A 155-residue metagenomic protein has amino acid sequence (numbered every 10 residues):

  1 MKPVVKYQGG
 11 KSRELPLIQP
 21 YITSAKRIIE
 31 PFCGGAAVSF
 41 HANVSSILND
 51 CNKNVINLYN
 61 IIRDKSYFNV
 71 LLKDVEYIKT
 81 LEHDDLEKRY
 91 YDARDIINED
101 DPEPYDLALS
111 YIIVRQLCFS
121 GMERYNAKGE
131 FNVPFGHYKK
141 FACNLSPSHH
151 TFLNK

Functional and structural regions predicted by a protein language model:
M1-E14, Y21-S24, S66-K155: SAM-dependent nucleic-acid methyltransferase catalytic core
L15-P16, A36: Short amphipathic alpha-helical segments
Y21-K79: Conserved S-adenosyl-L-methionine
